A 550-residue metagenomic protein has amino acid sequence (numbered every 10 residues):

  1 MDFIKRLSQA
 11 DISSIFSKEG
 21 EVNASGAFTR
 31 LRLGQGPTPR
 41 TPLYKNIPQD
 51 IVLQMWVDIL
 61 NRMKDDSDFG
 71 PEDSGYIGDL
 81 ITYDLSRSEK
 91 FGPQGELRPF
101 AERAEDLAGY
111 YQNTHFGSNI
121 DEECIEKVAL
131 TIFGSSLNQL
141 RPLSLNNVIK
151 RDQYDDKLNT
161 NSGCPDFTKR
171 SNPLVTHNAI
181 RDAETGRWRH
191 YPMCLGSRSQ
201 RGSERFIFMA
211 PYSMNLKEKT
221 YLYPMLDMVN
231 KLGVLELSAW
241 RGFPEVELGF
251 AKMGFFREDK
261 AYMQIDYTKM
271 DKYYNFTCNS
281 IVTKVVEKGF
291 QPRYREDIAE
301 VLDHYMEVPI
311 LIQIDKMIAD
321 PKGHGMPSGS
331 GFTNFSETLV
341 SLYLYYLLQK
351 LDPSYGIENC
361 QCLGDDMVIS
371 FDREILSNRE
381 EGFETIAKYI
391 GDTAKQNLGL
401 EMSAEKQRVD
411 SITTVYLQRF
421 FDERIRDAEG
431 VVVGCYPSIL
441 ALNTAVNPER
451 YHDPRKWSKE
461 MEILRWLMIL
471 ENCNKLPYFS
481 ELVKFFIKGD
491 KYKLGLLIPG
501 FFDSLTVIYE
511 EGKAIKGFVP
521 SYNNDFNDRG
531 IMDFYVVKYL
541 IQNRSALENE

Functional and structural regions predicted by a protein language model:
M1-E550: Viral RNA-dependent RNA polymerase
